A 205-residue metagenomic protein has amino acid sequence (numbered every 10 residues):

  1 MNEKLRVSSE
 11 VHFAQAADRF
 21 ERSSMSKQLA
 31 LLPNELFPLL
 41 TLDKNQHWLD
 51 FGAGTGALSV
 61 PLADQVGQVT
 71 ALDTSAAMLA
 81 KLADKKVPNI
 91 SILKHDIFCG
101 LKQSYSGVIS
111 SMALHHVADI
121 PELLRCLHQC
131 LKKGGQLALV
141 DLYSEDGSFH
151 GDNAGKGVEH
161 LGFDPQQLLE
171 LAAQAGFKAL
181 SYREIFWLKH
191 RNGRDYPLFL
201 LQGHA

Functional and structural regions predicted by a protein language model:
M1-T41, L58, M78-K81: Conserved class I S-adenosyl-L-methionine
E3-L5, E21-K27, L58, A138-D195 (+1 more regions): C-terminal alpha-helical "lid/dimerization" subdomain adjacent to the S-adenosyl-L-methionine
H47, G134-Q136: Short glycine-centered segments of the SAM/dcSAM-binding site in methyltransferase folds
L49-C99: Class I SAM-dependent methyltransferase SAM/SAH-binding core
I109: A conserved beta-strand element that flanks and buttresses the S-adenosyl-L-methionine
M112-A113: Short catalytic micro-motifs in class I SAM-dependent methyltransferases
E122-K133: A short glycine-rich, Lys/Arg-flanked "PGG" loop and its adjoining helix->strand segment in the class I
L201-A205: C-terminal lobe and adjacent flexible extensions of AdoMet/dcAdoMet transferase-like proteins
